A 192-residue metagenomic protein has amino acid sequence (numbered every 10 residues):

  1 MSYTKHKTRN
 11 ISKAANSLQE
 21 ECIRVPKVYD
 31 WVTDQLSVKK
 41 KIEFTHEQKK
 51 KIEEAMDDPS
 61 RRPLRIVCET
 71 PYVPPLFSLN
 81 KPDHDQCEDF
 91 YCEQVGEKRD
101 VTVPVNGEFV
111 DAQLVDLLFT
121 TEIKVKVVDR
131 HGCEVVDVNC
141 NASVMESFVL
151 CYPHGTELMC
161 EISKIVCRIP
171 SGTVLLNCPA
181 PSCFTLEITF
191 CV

Functional and structural regions predicted by a protein language model:
M1-V192: Viral structural modules
